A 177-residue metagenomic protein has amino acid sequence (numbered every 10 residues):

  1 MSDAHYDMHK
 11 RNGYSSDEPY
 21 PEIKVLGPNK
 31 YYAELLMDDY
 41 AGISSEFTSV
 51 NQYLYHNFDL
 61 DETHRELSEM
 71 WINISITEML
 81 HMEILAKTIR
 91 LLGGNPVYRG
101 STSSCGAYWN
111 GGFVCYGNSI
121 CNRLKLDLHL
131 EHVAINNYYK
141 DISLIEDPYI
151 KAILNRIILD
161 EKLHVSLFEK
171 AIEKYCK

Functional and structural regions predicted by a protein language model:
M1-K177: Non-heme di-metal
